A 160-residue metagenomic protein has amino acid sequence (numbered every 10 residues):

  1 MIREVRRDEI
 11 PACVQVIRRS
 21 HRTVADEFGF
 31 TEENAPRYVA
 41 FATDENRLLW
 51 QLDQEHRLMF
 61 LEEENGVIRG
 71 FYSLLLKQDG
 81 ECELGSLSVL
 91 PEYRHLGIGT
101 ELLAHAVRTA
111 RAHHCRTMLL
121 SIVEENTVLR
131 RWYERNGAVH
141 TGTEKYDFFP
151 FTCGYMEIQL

Functional and structural regions predicted by a protein language model:
E4-P11, Q15-E92, L103-H105, T109 (+2 more regions): Acetyl-CoA-dependent GNAT
V67, S86, L90-A104, R111-H113 (+2 more regions): Conserved glycine-rich acetyl-CoA-binding loop
R116-R130, E134-N136, G142-L160: C-terminal "cap" of GNAT-fold acetyltransferases
